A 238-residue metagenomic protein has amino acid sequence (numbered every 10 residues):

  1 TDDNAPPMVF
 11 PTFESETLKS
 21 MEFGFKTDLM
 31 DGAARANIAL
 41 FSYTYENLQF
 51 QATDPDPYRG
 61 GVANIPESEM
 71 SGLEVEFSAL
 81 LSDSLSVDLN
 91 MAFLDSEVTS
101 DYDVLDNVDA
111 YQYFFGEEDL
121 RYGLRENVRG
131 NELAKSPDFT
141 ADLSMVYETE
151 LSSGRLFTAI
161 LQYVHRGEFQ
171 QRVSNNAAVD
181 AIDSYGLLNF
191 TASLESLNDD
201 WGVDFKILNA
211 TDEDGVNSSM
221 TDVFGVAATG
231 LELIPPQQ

Functional and structural regions predicted by a protein language model:
T1-D2, D31-A33, T44-F50, D95-D101 (+4 more regions): Gram-negative outer-membrane beta-barrel proteins
T1-N37, S42-T44, T53-L80, A134-F139 (+1 more regions): Outer-membrane beta-barrel signature, preferentially recognizing the C-terminal barrel domain of Gram-negative
T1-T12, L48-A63, T99-R129, V173-N175 (+1 more regions): Solvent-exposed loop segments that connect transmembrane elements
G24-D28, E76-A79, N90, V146-E148 (+2 more regions): Transmembrane beta-barrel domains of outer membrane proteins
D31-A36, S84-V87, S152-R155, N198-V203: Repeated loop/turn-to-beta-strand initiation elements of outer-membrane beta-barrel proteins
S42-T44, A63-V173: Gram-negative outer-membrane beta-barrel transporters
Q162-S174, L194-Q238: C-terminal beta-signal and adjacent terminal beta-strands/loops of Gram-negative outer-membrane beta-barrel proteins
V173-N176, D180, Y185: Generic long, charged, amphipathic alpha-helical segments
